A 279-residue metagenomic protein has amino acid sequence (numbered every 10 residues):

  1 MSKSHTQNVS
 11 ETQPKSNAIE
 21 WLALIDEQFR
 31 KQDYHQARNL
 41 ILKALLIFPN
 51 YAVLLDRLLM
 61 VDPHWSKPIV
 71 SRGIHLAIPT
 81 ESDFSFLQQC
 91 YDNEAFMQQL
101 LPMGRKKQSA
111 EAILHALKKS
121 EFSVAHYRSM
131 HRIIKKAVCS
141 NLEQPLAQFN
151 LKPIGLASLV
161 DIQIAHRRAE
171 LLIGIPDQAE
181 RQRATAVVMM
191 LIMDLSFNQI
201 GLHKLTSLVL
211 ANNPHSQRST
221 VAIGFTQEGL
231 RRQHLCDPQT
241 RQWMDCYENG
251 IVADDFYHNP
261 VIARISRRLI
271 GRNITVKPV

Functional and structural regions predicted by a protein language model:
M1-T12: Repeat-mediated protein-protein interaction surfaces in helical alpha-solenoids
K3, D26-D33, N39-L40, L46-Y51 (+2 more regions): Acyl-donor (CoA/ACP) binding surface of acyl/acetyltransferases
T6-N8, N39, I133-A137, N273: Positively charged, low-complexity intrinsically disordered regions
P14-K15, A165: Inter-repeat boundary and helix-capping residues of tandem alpha-helical solenoids
K15-I25: Alpha-helical tetratricopeptide repeat
N93-F96, F122: Short helix-loop boundary/capping segments at the starts of domains
F96-K118: Conserved GNAT-fold acetyl-CoA-binding loop/helix
K118-P145: A short helix-loop-beta-strand connector motif used in the catalytic cores of GNAT acetyltransferases and, in some
